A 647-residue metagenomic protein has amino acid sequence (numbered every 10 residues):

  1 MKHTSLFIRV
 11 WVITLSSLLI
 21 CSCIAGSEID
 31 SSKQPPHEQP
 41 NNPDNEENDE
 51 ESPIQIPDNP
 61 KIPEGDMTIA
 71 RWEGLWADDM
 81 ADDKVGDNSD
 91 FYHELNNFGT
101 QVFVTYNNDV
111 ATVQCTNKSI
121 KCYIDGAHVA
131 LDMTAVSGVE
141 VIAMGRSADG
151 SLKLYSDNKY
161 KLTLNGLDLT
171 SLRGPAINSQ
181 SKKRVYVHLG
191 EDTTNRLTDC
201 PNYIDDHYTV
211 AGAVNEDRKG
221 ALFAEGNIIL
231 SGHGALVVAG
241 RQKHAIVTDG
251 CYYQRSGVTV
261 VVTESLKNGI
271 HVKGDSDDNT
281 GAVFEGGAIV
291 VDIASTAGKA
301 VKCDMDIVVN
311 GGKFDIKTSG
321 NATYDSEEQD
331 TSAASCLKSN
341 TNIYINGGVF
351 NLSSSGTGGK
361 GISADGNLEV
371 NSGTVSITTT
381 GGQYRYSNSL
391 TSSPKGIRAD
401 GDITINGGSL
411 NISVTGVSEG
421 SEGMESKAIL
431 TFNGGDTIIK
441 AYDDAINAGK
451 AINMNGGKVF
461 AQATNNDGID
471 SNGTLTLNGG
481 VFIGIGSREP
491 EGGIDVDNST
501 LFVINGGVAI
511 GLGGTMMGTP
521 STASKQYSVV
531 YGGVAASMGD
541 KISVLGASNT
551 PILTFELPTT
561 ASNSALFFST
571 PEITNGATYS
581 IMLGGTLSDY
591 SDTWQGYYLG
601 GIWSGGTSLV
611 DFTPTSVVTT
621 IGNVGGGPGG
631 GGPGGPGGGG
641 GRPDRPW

Functional and structural regions predicted by a protein language model:
M1-K2, I24: N-terminal hydrophobic targeting signals that begin at the initiator methionine
K2-V12: Bacterial N-terminal signal peptides that target proteins for export
L19-S22: C-terminal motif of bacterial Sec signal peptides marking the signal peptidase cleavage site
I24-W647: A composition-driven surface/loop motif
